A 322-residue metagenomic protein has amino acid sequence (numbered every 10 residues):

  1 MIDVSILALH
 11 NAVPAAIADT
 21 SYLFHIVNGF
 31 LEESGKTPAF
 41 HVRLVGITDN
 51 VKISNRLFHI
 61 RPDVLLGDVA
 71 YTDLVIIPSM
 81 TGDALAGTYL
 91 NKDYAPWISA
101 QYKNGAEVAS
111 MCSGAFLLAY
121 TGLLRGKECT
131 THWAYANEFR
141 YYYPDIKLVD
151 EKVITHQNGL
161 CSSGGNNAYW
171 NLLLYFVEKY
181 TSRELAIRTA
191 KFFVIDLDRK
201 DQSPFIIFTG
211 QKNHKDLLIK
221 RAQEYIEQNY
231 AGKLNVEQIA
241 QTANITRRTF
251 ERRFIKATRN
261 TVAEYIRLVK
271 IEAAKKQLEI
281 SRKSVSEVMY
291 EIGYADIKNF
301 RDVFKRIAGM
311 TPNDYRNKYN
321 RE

Functional and structural regions predicted by a protein language model:
I2-A119: N-terminal functional module of multi-domain proteins
K103-V108, L123-E128, G159: Short active-site oxyanion
R125-V153: A conserved active-site-flanking secondary-structure segment within enzyme catalytic domains
E151-F192: Conserved anion/nucleotide-ligand pocket segment
E178-S182, Q202, R221-N235, F254 (+4 more regions): Basic, amphipathic alpha-helical hairpins
Y180-E224: Accessory alpha-helical/coil subdomains and C-terminal extensions that flank or cap enzyme catalytic cores
I207-L234, Q241-A243, E264-K283: A short, Lys/Arg-enriched amphipathic alpha-helix from helix-turn-helix/homeodomain DNA-binding modules
Y225-E227, K233-V269, M289-D314: Basic/polar phosphate-binding segments, predominantly the helix-turn-helix DNA-binding elements of transcriptional
